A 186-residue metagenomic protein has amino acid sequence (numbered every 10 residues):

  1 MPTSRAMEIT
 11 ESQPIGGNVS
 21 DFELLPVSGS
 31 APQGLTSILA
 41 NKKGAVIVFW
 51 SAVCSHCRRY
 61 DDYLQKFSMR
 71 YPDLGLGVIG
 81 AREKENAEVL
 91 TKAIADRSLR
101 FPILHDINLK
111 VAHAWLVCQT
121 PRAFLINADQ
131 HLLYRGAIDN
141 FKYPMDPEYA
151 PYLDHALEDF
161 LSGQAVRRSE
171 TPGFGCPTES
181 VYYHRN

Functional and structural regions predicted by a protein language model:
P2-S37: N-terminal "domain-start" segment that seeds a small globular fold
G17, S30-A31, K110, H131 (+1 more regions): Residue-level signal for well-ordered, solvent-exposed loop/turn and beta-edge residues enriched in charged/polar side
N18, K43, C118-T120: Short, small/polar residue-rich loop motifs at catalytic or cofactor-binding pockets
L35-R59, L64, L157: Short active-site neighborhood of thiol/selenol oxidoreductases, capturing the structured segment around
S51-D61, E83-K84, A123, F174-Y183: Short, thiol/selenol-centered motifs that function as redox-active sites or metal-ligating centers
R58-R97, I107-A114: Structural microenvironment flanking redox-active thiols in thiol-disulfide oxidoreductases
A93-N127, L132-L133: Short, internal strand/loop/helix patches that form the active-site neighborhood or redox-interaction surface
N127-A128, L132-N186: Thiol-/selenol-based redox modules, centered on thioredoxin-like and closely related oxidoreductase domains
